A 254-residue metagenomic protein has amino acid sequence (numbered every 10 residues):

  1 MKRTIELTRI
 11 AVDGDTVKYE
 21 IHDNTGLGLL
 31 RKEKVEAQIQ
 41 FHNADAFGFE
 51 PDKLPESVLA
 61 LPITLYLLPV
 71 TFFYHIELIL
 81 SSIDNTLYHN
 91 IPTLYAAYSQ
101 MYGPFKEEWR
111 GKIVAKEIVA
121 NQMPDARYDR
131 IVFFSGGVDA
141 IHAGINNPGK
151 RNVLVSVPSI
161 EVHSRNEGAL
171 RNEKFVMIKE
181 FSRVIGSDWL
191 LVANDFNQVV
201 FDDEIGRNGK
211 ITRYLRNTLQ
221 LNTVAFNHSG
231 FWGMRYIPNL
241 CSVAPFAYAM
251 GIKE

Functional and structural regions predicted by a protein language model:
M1-Y128, N146-Q198, I205, Y214: RNA-binding accessory domains that recognize and position tRNA/RNA substrates
Y128, L191-E254: Conserved adenosine/adenylate-binding substructure
G136: Glycine-rich Rossmann-fold phosphate-binding loop(s) that bind the pyrophosphate of adenine dinucleotide cofactors
D139: Conserved Rossmann-like nucleotide-cofactor binding loop
A143: Hydrophobic positions on the alpha1 helix immediately C-terminal to the Walker A/P-loop
